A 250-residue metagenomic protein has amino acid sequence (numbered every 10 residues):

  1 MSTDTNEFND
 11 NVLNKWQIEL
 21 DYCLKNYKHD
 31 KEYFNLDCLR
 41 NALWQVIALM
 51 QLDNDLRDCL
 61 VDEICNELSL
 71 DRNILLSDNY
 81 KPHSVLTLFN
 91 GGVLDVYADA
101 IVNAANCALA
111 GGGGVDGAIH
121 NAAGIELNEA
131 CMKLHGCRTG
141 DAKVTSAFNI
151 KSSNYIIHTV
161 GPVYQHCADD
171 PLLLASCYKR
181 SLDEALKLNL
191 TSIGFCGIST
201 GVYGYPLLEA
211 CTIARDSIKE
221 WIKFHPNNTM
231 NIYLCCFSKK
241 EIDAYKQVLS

Functional and structural regions predicted by a protein language model:
M1-S250: Macrodomain-like recognition of ADP-ribose-binding/processing modules
